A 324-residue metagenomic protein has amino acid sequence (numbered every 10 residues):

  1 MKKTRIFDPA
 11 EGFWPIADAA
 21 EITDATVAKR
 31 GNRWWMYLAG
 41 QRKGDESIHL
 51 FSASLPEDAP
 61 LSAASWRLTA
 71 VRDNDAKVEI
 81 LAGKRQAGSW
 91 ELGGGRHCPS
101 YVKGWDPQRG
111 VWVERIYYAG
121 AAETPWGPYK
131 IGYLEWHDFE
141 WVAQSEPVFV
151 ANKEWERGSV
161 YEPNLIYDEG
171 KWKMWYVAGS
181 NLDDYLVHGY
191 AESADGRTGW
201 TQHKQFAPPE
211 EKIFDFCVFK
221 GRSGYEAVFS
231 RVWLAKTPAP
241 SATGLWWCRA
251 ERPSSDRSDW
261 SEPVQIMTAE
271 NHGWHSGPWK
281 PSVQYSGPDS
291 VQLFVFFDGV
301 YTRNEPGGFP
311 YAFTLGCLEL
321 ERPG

Functional and structural regions predicted by a protein language model:
M1-G94, K103-G158, I166-F214, K220-W274 (+1 more regions): Beta-rich carbohydrate-recognition and catalytic domains
P278: Short, surface-exposed amphipathic charged segments that create phosphate/polyanion-binding patches used for binding
P281-S282: Extracellular glycan/ECM-engagement signal in secreted proteins
